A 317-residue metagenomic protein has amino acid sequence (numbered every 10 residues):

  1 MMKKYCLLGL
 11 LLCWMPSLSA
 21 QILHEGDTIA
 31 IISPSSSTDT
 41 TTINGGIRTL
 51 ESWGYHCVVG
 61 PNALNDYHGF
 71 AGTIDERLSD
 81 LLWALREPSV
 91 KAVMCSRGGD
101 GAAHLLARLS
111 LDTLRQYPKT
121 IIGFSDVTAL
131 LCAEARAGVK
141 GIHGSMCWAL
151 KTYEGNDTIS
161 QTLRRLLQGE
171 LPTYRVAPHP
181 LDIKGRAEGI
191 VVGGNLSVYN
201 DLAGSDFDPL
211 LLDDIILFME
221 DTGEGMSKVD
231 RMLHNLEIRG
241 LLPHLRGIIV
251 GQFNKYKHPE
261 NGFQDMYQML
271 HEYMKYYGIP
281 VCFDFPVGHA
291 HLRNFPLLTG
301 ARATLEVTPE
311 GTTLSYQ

Functional and structural regions predicted by a protein language model:
M1-Q21: Bacterial Sec-dependent N-terminal signal peptides
A20-S89: ATP/NTP phosphate-donor binding region
T28, S37-T42, T49, R186-E224: Conserved beta-alpha junction segments in alpha/beta enzyme cores
G98-Q116: Short Gly/Thr/Asp-enriched flexible loops that form oxyanion-binding sites at enzyme active sites
L111-A133, K140-M146, P280: Short, acidic/small-residue loops that bind anionic groups at enzyme active sites
K140-G204: Conserved anion/nucleotide-ligand pocket segment
L210-M266: Internal helical hairpin/lid segments
K255-Q317: ATP/nucleoside-binding phosphotransfer catalytic cores, i.e., glycine-rich phosphate-binding loops
